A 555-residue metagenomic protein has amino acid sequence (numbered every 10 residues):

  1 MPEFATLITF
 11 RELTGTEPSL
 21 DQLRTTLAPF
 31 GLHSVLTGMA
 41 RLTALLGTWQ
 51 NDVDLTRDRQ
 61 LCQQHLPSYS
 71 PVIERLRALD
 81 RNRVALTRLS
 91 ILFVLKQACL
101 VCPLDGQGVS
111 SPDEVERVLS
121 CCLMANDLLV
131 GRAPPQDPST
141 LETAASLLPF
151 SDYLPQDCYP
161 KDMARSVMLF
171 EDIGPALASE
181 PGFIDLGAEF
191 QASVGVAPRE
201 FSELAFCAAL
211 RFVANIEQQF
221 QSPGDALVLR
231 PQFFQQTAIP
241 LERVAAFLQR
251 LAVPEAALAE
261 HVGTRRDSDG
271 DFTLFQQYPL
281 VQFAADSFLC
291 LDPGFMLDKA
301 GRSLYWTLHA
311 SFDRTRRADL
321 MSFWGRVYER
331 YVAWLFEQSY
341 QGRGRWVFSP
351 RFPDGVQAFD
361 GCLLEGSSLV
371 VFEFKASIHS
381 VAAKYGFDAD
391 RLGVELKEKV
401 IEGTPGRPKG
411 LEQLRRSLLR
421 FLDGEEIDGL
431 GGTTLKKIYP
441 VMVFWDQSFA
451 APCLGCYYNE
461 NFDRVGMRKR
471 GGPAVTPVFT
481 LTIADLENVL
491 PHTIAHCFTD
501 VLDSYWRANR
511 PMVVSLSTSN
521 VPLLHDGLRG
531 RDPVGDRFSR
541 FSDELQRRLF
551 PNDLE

Functional and structural regions predicted by a protein language model:
M1-G224: Long amphipathic alpha-helical coiled-coil/heptad-repeat bundle
T9-L13, H33, T37-D58, C62-Q63 (+5 more regions): Domain-level recognition of nuclease-like catalytic cores that cleave nucleotide substrates
N126-S339, Y457-E555: Interfaces and regulatory segments of ATP-dependent nucleotide/adenylate/phosphodiester-chemistry enzymes
S339-L364: A short acidic/basic microdomain associated with nuclease active sites
D354-A358, I378-V381, Q447-A451: Flexible loop/turn segments at secondary-structure boundaries
L363-V381: Active-site beta-strand-loop-beta-strand hairpin of nuclease catalytic cores that positions key catalytic residues
E373-F374, A382-Y385, A451-G455: Short conserved micro-motifs at the rims of enzyme active sites and ligand-binding pockets
A376-P440: Catalytic cores of nucleic-acid endonucleases
